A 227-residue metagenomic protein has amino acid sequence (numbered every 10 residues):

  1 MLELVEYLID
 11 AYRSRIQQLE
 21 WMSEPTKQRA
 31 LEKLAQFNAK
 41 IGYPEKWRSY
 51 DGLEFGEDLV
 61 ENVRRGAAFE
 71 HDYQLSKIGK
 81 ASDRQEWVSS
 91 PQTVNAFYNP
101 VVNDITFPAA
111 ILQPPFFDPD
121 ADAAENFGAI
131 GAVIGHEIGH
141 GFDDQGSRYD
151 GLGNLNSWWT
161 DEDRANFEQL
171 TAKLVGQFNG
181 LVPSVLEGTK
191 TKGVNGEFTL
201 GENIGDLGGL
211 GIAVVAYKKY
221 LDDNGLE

Functional and structural regions predicted by a protein language model:
M1-E137, G141-E227: Intrinsically disordered, low-complexity linker/terminal regions across diverse proteins
